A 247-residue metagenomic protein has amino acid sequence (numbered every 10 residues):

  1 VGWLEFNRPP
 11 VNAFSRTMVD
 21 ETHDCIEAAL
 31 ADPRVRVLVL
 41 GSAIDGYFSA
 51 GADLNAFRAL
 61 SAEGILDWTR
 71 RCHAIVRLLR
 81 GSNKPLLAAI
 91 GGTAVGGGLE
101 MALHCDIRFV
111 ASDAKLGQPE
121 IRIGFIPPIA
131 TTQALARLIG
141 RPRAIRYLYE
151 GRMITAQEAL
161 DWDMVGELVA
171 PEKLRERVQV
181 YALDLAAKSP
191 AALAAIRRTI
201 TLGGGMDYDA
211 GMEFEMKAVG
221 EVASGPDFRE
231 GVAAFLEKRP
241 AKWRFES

Functional and structural regions predicted by a protein language model:
V1-G41, E63, R77: Conserved CoA-thioester-binding segment of acyl-CoA-metabolizing enzymes
D20, S42-R77, A94, D207: Glycine- (often His-adjacent) and acidic-residue-rich active-site loop that binds/positions the CoA thioester
L78-L193, S224-G225, E230-A233, R239: Crotonase-fold acyl-CoA enzyme core
P240-S247: Short C-terminal tail/terminal secondary-structure segment of NAD(P)H-dependent dehydrogenase/reductase domains
